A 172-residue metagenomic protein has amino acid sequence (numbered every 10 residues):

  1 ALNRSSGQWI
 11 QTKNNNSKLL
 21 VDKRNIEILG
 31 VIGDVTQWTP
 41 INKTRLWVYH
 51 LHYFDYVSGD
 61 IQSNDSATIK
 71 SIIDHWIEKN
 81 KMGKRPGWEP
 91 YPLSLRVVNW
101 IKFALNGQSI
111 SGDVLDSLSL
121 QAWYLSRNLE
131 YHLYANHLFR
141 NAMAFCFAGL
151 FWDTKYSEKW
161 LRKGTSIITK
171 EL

Functional and structural regions predicted by a protein language model:
A1-T36: Extreme N-terminal leader/anchor segments
T36-W38, E78-K79: Short glycine/proline-rich turn/loop motifs
T44-L172: Aromatic-lined, polymer-binding surfaces characteristic of secreted/periplasmic polysaccharide-degrading enzymes
